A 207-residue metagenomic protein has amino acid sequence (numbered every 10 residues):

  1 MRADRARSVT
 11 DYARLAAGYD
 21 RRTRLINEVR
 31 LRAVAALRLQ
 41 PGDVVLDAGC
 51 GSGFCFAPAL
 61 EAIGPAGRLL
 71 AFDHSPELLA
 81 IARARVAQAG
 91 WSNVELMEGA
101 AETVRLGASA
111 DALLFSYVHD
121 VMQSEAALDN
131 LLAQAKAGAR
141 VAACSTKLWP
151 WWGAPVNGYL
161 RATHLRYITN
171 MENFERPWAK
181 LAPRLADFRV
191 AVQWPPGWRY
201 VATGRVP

Functional and structural regions predicted by a protein language model:
M1-R38, N157-L160, H164: Conserved class I S-adenosyl-L-methionine
L46-A48, S52-E102: Class I SAM-dependent methyltransferase SAM/SAH-binding core
G64, M122-Q123, A135-K136: Helix-to-beta-strand junctions that scaffold the AdoMet/dcAdoMet cofactor pocket in Class I SAM-dependent enzymes
E102-L113: A short acidic, Gly/Pro-enriched loop at the edge of an enzyme's catalytic core that lines a small-molecule cofactor
V121-L131: A short, conserved alpha-helix within the catalytic core of class I
G138-T146: Conserved beta-strand signature within the Rossmann-like core of class I S-adenosyl-L-methionine
T169-L185: Short alpha-helix
A186-P207: Core SAM-dependent methyltransferase catalytic element
